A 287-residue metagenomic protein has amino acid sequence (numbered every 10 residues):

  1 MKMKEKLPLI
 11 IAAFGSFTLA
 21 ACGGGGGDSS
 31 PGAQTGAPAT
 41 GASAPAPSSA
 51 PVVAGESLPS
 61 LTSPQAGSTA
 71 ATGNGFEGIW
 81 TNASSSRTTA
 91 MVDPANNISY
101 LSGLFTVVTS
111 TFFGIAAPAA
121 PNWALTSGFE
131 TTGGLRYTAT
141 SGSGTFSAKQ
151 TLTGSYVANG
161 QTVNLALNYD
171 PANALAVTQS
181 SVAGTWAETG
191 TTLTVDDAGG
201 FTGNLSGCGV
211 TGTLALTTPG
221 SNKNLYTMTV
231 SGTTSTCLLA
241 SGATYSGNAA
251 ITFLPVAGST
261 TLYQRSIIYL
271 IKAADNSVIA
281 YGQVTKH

Functional and structural regions predicted by a protein language model:
K4, L9-T69, V284-H287: Bacterial Sec-dependent N-terminal signal peptides
A44-T89, F105, Q150-T192, T202 (+1 more regions): Tryptophan-anchored aromatic micro-motifs
S63-N122, E188-T236: N-terminal glycine/threonine-rich, aromatic-flanked beta-hairpin/loop signature
A90, S110-P118, L135-F146, G212-L216 (+1 more regions): Hydrophobic/aromatic beta-strand elements that line small-molecule binding cavities or substrate pockets in beta-rich
S102-T162: Short N-terminal edge-element motif at the start of the domain
A124-A139, T227-N248: An anionic, turn-rich surface loop/hairpin at beta-sheet edges that serves as a generic interaction/coordination patch
L238-H287: Hydrophilic extracytoplasmic domains
